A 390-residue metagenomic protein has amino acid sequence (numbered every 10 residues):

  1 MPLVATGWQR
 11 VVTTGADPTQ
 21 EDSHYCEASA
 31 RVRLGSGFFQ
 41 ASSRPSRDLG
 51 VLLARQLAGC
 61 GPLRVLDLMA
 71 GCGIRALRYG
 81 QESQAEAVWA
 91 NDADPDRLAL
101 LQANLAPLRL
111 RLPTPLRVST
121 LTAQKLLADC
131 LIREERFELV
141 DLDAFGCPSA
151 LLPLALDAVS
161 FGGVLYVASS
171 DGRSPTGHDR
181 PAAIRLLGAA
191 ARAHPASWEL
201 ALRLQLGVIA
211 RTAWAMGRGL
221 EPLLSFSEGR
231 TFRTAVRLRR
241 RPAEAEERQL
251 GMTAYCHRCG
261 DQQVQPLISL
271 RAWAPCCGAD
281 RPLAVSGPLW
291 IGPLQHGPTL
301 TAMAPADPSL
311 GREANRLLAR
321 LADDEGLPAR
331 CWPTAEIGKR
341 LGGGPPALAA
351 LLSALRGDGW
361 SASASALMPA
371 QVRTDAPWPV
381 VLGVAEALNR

Functional and structural regions predicted by a protein language model:
P2-R390: SAM-dependent transferase fold signal centered on methyltransferase-like domains, encompassing both Class I
